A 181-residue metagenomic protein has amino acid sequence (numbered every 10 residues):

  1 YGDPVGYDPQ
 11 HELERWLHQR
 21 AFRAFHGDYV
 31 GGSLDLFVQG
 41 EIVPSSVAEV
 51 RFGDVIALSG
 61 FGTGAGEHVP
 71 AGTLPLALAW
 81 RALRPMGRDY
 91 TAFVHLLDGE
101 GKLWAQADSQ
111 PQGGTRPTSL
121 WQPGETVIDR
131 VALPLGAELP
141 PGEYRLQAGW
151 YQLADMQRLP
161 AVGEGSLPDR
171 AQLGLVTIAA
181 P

Functional and structural regions predicted by a protein language model:
Y1-P181: C-terminal luminal/periplasmic domains and tails of membrane-associated envelope-modifying transferases
